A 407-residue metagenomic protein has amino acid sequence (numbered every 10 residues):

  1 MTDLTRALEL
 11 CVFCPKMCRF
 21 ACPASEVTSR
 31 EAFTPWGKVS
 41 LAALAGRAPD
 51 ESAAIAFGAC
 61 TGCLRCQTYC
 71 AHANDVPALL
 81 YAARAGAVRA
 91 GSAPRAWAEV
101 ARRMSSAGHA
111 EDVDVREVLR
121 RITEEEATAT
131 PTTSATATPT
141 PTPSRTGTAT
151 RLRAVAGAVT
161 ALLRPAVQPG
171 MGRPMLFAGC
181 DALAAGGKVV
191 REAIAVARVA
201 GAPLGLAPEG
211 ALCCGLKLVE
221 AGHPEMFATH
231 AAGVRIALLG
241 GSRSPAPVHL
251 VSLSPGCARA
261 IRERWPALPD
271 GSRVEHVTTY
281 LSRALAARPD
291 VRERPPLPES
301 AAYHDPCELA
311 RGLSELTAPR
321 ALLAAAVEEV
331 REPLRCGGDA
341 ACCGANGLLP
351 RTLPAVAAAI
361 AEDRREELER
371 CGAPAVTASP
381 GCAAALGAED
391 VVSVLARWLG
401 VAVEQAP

Functional and structural regions predicted by a protein language model:
M1-I55: N-terminal cysteine/histidine-rich coordination modules
T2-T5, V39-A260, R264: Iron-sulfur-cluster electron-transfer modules
A21-C22, Y69-C70, L386: Cysteine-centered loop/knuckle micro-motif
S29-A32, L285, R331-E332: Proline-centered turn/helix-capping motifs that create local helix->coil transitions or kinks
A73, T142, A178-H276, E308-P407: Cofactor-cradling patches in redox/metallo enzymes
V274-L285: Catalytic core of nucleotide-activated saccharide and alditol-phosphate transferases
L285-S300: Acyltransferase donor/substrate-recognition loop-hinge adjacent to the catalytic core
Y303: Hydrophobic alpha-helical positions that pack around
